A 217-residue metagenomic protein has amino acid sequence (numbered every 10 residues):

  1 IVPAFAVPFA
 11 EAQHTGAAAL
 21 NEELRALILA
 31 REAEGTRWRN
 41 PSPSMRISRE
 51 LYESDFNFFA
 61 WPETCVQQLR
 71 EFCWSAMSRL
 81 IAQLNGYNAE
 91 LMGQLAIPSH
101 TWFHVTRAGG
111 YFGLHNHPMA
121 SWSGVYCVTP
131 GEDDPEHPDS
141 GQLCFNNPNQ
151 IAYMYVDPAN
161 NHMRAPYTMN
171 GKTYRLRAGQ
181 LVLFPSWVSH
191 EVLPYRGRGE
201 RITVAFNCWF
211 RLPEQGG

Functional and structural regions predicted by a protein language model:
I1-Y87, Y111: Non-heme Fe(II)/2-oxoglutarate
P8, S99, A120-W122, D139-G141 (+2 more regions): Residues that flank catalytic or metal-binding motifs in active/ligand-binding sites
T64-I97, R107-S121, V128-E136: Active-site region of the double-stranded beta-helix
W102-L181, E214-Q215: Catalytic core of non-heme Fe(II) oxygenases with the double-stranded beta-helix
F112-H115, H190-G197: Short beta-strand His + acidic residue motifs that chelate non-heme Fe in jelly-roll/DSBH and cupin folds
S123-Y126, R198-E214: A short hydrophobic beta-strand segment most commonly corresponding to one strand of the jelly-roll/cupin
Q150, V188-H190, W209-R211: Short, solvent-exposed loop/turn segments at secondary-structure junctions
L183-W187: Short, proline-centered helix/strand-breaking motifs
